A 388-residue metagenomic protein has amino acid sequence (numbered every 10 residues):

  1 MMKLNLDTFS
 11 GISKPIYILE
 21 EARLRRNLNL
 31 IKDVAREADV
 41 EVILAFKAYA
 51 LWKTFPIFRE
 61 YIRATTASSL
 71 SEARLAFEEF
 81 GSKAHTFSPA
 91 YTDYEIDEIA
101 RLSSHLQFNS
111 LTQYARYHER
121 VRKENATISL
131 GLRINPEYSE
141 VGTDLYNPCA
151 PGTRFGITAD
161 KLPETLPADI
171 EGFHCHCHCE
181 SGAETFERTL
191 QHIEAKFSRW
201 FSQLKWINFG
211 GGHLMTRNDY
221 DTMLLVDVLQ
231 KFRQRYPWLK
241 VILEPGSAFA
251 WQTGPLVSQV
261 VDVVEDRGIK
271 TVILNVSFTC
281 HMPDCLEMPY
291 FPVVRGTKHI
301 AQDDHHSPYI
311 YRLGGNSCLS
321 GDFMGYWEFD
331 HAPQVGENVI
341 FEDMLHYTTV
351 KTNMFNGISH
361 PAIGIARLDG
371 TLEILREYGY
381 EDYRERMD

Functional and structural regions predicted by a protein language model:
K3-G81, F87-A90, S277, F329-E342 (+1 more regions): N-terminal capping/small domains of soluble enzymes
D7-I12, E171-H176, G210: A short small-residue
V40-W206, Y220, V228-K231: Active-site-proximal beta-alpha core segment in soluble small-molecule metabolic enzymes
Q107, G131-R133, H174, N208 (+5 more regions): Structured core elements
C177-H178, I207-T216, P245-S247: Glycine-rich beta-strand-to-loop/alpha-helix junction loops that act as flexible
G182-R188, T216-L225, Q252-D262, Y326-F329: Short glycine/threonine-rich loop-to-helix capping motif typified by GTGT followed within a few residues by an Asp-Pro
P245-D388: Charged (often Lys/Glu-rich) extended helix/loop segments that serve as interaction or gating elements
